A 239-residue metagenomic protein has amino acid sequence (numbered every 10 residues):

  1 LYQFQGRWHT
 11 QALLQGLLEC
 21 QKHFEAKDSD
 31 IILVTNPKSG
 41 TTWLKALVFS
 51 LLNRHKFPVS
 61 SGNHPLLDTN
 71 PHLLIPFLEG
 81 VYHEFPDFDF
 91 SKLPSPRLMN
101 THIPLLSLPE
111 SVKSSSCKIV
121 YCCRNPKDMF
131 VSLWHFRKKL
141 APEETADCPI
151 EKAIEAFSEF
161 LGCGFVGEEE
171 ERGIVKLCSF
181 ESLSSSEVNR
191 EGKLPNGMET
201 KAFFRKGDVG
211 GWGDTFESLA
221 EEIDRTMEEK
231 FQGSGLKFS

Functional and structural regions predicted by a protein language model:
L1-C148, K152, V166, V188-S239: PAPS-dependent sulfotransferase catalytic domain
E151-I154, E171: A general structural signal for well-ordered alpha-helical packing
A156-F165: Extended serine/threonine-enriched, polar tracts that run as long, contiguous segments within proteins
E168-E169, E181-S185: Extended, well-ordered alpha-helical scaffold/bundle regions in very large, multi-domain proteins
C178: Active-site-proximal substrate-binding core of FAD-dependent oxidoreductases
